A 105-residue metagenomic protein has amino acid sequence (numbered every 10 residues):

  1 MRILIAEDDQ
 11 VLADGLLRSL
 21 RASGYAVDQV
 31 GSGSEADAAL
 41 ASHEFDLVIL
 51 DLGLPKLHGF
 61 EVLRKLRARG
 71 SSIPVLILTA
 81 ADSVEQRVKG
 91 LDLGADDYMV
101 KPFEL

Functional and structural regions predicted by a protein language model:
M1-L105: N-terminal/domain-start alpha-helical segments
